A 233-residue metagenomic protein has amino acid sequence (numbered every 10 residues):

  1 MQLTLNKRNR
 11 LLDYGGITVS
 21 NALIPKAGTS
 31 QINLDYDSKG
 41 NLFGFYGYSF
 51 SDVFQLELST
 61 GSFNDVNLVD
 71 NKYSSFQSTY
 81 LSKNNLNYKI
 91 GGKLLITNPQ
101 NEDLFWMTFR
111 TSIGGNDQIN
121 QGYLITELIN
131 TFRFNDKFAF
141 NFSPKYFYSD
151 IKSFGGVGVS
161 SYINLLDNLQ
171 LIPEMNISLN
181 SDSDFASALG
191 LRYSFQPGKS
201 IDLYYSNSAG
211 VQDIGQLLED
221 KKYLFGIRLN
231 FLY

Functional and structural regions predicted by a protein language model:
M1-T126, T131-S149, F154, Y162-Y233: Transmembrane beta-barrel domains of Gram-negative outer membranes and organellar outer membranes
